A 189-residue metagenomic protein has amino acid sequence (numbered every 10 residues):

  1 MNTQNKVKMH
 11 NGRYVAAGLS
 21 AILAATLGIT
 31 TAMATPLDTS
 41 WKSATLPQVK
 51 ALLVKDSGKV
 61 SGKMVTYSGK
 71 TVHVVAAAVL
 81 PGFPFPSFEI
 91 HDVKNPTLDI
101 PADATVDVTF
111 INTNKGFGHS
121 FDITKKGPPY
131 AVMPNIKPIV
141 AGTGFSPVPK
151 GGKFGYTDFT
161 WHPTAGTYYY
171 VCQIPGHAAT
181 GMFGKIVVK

Functional and structural regions predicted by a protein language model:
M1-N11: N-terminal secretory signal peptides that target proteins for export/translocation
G18-G28: Bacterial N-terminal signal peptides
I29-A34: Sec/Tat signal peptide C-region and signal peptidase I cleavage site
T35-K59, T143-K189: Extracellular/periplasmic metallocenter environments
A51-V60, V65-A77: Metallo-beta-lactamase
V60-Y67, K94-D122, Y156-T164, Y168 (+1 more regions): Beta-strand cores of secreted/periplasmic/IMS beta-sandwich domains, seen most often in copper-related folds
Y67-T105: N-terminal edge beta-strand
F85-P86, G116-G151, A178-G181: Histidine- and aromatic-enriched segments that form or immediately flank copper-ligand environments
